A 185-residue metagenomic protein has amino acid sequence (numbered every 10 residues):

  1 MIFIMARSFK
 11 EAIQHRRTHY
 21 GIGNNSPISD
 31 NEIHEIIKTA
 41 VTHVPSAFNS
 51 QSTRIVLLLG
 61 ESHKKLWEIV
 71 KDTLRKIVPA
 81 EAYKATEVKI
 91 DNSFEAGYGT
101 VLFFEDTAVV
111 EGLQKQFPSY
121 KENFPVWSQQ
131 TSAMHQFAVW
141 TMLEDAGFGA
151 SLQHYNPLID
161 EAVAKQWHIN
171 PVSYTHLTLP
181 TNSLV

Functional and structural regions predicted by a protein language model:
I2-G99: N-terminal amphipathic, basic helical "cap/leader" segment at the start of enzyme domains
A40-V41, F117-A164: Small-aliphatic-rich amphipathic alpha-helix that forms the alpha element of a beta-alpha
G97, K115-F117: Hydrophobic, well-structured mid-protein blocks that either form specific transmembrane helices
G97-A108: Active-site-adjacent structural patch at catalytic or cofactor/ligand-binding sites
V109-Q114: Short acidic/His/Gly/Ser-rich catalytic and metal-binding motifs that mark active-site loops of diverse hydrolases
A164-P171: Short proline/glycine-enriched turn/loop segments at secondary-structure junctions
T175-T181: Conserved small/polar residues in nucleotide/adenosyl-binding loops
